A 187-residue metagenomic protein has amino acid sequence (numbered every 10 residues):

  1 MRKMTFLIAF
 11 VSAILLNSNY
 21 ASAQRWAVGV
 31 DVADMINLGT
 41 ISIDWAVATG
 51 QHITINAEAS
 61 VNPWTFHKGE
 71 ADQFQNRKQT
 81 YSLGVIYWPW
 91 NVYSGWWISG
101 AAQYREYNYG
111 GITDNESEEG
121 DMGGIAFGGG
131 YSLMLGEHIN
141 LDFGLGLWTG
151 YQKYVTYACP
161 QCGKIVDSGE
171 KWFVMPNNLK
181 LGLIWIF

Functional and structural regions predicted by a protein language model:
M1-T5, S18: Positively charged n-region of N-terminal signal peptides that target proteins for export
I8-L15: Bacterial N-terminal signal peptides
L16-A23: Sec/Tat signal peptide C-region and signal peptidase I cleavage site
Q24-W26, N37-I41, Q75-Y81, E119-I125 (+1 more regions): Residues that define the transmembrane beta-barrel architecture of outer-membrane proteins
R25-V28, H67-K68, G110-D114, C162-S168: Extracytoplasmic loops and strand-loop junctions of Gram-negative outer membrane beta-barrel proteins
V47-F143, G182-W185: Gram-negative (and chloroplast) outer-membrane scaffold detector with strong preference for beta-barrel transmembrane
G136-F187: Predominantly the C-terminal beta-signal and adjacent terminal strand-loop region of outer-membrane beta-barrel
